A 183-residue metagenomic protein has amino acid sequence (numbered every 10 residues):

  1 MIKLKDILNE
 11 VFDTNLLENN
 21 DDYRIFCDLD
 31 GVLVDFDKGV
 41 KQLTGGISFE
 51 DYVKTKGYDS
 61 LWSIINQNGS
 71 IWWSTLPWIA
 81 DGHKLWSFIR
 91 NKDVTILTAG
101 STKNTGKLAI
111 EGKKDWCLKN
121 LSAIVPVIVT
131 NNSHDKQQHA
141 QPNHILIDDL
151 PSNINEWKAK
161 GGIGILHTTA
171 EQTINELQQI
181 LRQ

Functional and structural regions predicted by a protein language model:
M1-Y23, V32, Y58, W78-D81 (+4 more regions): Charge-dense, intrinsically disordered terminal/linker segments
V11-N66, A159, T169: Active-site neighborhood of HAD-like aspartate-dependent phosphohydrolases
L33, D37, I79-G82, A109-K114 (+2 more regions): A structural signal for well-ordered alpha-helical scaffolds and beta->alpha junctions
G45-G46, I89-V94, L121-V125, Q141-H144 (+1 more regions): Short glycine/proline-enriched coil/turn segments at helix->beta-strand junctions
W73-W78, G82-I110, C117: Substrate-recognition element of Asp-dependent hydrolases with the DxDx(T/V) motif
S87-R90, K114, L118, N155-K158 (+1 more regions): Class I S-adenosyl-L-methionine
L97-H144, P151-I154: Substrate-recognition "cap/lid" segment bordering the active-site pocket of phosphatases
I145-Q178: Acidic, Mg2+-coordinating phosphoryl-transfer loop and its flanking beta/alpha structural elements, shared across
